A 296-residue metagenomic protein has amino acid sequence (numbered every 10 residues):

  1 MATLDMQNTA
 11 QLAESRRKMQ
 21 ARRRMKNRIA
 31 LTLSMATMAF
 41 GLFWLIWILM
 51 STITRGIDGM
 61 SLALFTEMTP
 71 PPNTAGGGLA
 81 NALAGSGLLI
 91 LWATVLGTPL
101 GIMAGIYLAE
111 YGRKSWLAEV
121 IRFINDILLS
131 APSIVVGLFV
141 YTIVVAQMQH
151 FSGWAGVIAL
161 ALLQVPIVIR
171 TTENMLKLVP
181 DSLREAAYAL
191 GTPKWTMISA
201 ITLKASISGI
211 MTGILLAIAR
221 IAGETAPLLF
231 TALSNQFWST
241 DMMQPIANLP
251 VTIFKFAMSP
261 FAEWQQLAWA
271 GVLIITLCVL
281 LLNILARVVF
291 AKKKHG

Functional and structural regions predicted by a protein language model:
M1-F40, A286-G296: Transmembrane alpha-helical segments of polytopic membrane transport and secretion proteins
A13, R17-A36, M50-V95, K255-Q266: Periplasmic/extracellular loop-to-transmembrane helix junction in inner-membrane transport proteins
P72-N73, L228-T276: Interhelical loop and adjacent transmembrane-helix boundary motif in polytopic membrane transport permeases
A93-N125, L138, A286-K292: Transmembrane-helix boundary motif in ABC transporter permease subunits
T94, T171-T172, K194-F230: Transmembrane alpha-helices
L108, G112, E173, K177 (+3 more regions): C-terminal transmembrane helix and the adjacent membrane-cytosol boundary/short C-terminal tail of inner/organellar
R113-L117, R122, P180, R184-T212: Amphipathic cytosolic juxtamembrane alpha-helices at the membrane-cytosol interface of multi-pass membrane transporters
D126-Q164: Generic hydrophobic transmembrane alpha-helix motif, especially the helices
